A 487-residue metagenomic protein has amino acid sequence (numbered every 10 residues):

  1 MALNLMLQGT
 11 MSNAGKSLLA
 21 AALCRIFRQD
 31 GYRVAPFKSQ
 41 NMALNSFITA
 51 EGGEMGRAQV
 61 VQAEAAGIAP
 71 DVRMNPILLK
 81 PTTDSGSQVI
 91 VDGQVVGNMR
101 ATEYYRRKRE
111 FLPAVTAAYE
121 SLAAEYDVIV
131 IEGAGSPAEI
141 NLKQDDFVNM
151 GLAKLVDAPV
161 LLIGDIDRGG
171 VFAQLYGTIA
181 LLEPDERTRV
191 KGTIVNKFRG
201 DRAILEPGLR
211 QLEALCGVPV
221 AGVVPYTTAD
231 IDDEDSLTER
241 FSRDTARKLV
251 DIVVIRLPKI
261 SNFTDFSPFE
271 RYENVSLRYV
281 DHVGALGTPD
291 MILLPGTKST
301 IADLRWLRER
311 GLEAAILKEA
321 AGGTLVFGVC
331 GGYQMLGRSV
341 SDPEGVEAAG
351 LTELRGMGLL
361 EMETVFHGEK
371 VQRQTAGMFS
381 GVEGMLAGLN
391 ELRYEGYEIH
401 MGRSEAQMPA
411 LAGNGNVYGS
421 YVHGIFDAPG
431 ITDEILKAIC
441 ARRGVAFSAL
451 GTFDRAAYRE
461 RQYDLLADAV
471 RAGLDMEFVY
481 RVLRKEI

Functional and structural regions predicted by a protein language model:
M1-A320, L325, D342, G368-E369 (+1 more regions): Flexible phosphate-sensing "switch/lid" loops adjacent to ATP/NTP-binding sites across phosphate-transfer
D233-S236, S339-G356, E361-T375: Conserved phosphate-handling catalytic cores of large alpha/beta enzymes
C330: Catalytic nucleophile serine of serine hydrolases, specifically the conserved "nucleophile elbow" pentapeptide
M335: Conserved catalytic-site region of short-chain dehydrogenase/reductase
